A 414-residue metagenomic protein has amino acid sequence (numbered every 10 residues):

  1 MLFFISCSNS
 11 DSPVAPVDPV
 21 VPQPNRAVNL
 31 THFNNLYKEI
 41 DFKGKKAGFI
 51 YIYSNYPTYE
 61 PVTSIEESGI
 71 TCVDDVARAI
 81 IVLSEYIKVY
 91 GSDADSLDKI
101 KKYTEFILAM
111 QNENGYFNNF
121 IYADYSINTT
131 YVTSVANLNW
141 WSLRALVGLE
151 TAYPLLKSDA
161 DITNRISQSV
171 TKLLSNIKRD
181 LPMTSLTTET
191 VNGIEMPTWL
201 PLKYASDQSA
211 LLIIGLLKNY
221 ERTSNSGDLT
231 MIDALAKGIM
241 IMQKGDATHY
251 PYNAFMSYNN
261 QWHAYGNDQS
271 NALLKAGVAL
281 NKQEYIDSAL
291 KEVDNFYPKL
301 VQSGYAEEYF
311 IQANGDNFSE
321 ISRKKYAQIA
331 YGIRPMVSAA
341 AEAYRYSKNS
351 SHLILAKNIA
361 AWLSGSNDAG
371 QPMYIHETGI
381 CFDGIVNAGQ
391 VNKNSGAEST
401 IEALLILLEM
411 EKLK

Functional and structural regions predicted by a protein language model:
F3-S6: C-terminal motif of bacterial Sec signal peptides marking the signal peptidase cleavage site
N9-R78, V82, Y90-V132, A160-W199 (+6 more regions): Low-complexity, Ser/Thr/Pro/Gly-enriched N-terminal "stalk/linker" regions
R26-K43, L280-N392, K414: Non-catalytic carbohydrate-binding regions of carbohydrate-active enzymes
I70-K88, I100, V135-P154, P201-Y220 (+3 more regions): Well-ordered alpha-helical segments within folded domains of soluble proteins
R78-I81, E85, D95, K99-K102 (+14 more regions): Extracytoplasmic/secreted proteins, especially bacterial periplasmic and envelope-associated proteins
K88, L108-A109, P154, E221 (+5 more regions): Amphipathic alpha-helical segments of tetratricopeptide repeats
F120-T130, T188-T198, P251-S257, Y309-S319 (+1 more regions): Short linear capping/connector segments at secondary-structure termini
G193-Y285: Solenoidal tandem-repeat scaffolds enriched in leucines and small polar residues
